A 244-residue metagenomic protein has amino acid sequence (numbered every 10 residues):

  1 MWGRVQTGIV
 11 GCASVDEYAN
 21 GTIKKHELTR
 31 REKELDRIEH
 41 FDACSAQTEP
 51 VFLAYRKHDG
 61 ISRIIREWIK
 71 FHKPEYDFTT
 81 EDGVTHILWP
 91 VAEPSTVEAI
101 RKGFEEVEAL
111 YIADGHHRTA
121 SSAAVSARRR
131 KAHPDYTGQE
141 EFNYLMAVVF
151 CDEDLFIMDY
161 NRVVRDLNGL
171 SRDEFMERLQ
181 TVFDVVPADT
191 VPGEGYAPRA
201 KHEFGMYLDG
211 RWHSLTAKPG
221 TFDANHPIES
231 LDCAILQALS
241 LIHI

Functional and structural regions predicted by a protein language model:
M1-I242: Surface-exposed, charge/polar-rich loops and edge strands
